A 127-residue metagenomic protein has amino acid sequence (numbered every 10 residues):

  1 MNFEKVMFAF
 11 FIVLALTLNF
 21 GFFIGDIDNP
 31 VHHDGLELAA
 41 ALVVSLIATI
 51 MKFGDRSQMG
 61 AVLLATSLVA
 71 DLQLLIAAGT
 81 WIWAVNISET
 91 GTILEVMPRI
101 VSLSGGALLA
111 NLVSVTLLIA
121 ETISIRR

Functional and structural regions predicted by a protein language model:
M1-A40: N-terminal signal-anchor transmembrane alpha-helix
F8-A9, L36-L38, Q58-L68: Cytoplasmic-side transmembrane-helix entry/capping segments in multi-pass membrane proteins
L42-S57: Canonical alpha-helical transmembrane segments
A48, L64-I82: Hydrophobic alpha-helical membrane segments
T80-M97: Interfacial non-cytosolic loop connecting adjacent transmembrane helices
L94-L109: Individual transmembrane alpha-helices with interfacial aromatic-anchor signatures
G106-R127: Membrane-water interface at the C-terminal end of transmembrane alpha helices
